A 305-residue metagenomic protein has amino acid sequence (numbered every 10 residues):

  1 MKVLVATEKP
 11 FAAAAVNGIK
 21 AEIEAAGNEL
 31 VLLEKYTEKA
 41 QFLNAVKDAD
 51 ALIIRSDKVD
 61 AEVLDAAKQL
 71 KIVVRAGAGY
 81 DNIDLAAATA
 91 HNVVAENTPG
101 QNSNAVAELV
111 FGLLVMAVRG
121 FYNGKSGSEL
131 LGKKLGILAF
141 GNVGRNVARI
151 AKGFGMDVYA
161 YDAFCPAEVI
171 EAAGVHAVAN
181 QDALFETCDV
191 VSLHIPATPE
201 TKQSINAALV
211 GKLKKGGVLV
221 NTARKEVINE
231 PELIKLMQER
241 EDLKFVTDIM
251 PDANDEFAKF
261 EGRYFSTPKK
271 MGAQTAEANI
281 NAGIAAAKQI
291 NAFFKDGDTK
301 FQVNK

Functional and structural regions predicted by a protein language model:
M1-A49, D157-Y159, E168: N-terminal glycine-/charge-rich "phosphate-binding" loop or analogous flexible N-terminal tail
A6-P10, E34, S56, T222 (+1 more regions): Structural motif
V31, D50-Y122, G127: Phosphate/diphosphate ligand-binding glycine-rich loop within oxidoreductases
K47, A61-L64, C165-K259: Rossmann-like adenosine-cofactor binding region
L70, L131-K134, G216: Phosphate-coordination loops involved in phosphoryl transfer and adenosine-cofactor binding
H91-G153, E168, F293, G297-N304: Phosphate-binding beta-alpha-beta segment of Rossmann-like dinucleotide-binding domains, i.e., the NAD(P)
A95, L109, A207, K215-K305: Rossmann-like dinucleotide-binding domain for NAD(H)/NADP(H)
D162: Conserved acidic E/D residue at the C-terminus of a beta-strand in Rossmann-like folds
